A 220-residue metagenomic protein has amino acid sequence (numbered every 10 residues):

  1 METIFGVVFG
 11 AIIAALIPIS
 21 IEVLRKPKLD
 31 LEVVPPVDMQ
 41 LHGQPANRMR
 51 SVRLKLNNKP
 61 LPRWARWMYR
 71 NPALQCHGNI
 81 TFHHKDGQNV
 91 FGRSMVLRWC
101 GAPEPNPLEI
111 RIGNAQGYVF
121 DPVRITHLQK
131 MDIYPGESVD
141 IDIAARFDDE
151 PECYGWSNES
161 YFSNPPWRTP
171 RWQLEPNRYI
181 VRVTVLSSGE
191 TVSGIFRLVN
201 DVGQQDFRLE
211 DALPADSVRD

Functional and structural regions predicted by a protein language model:
M1-P27: Membrane-embedded hydrophobic alpha-helical segments
P18-A46: Low-complexity, acidic Ser/Thr/Pro/Gly-rich terminal tails and inter-domain linkers that flank the onset of structured
K28, S51, A73-N79, R178-I180: Exposed beta-strand and adjacent loop surfaces of beta-rich binding modules that mediate intermolecular recognition
P45-R53: Short, solvent-exposed loop/turn segments enriched in Ser/Thr/Gly
N57-R63, S188: Short solvent-exposed strand-capping/beta-turn motif centered on an Asx-Ser/Thr pair
P62-T81, N89-S94: Short, hydrophobic/aromatic beta-strand segments
R93-Q173: Extended, solvent-exposed segments with strong compositional bias
G113, T169-D220: Acidic, serine/threonine- and proline-rich intrinsically disordered appendage/tail regions
